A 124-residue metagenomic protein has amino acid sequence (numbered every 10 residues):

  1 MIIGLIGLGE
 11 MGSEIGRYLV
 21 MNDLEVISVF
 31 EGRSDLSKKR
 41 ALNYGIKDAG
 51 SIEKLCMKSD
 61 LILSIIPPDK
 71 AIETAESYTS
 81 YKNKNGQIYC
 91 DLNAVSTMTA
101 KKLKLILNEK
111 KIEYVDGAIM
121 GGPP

Functional and structural regions predicted by a protein language model:
M1-M57, G86, P123: NAD(P)+-binding Rossmann beta1-loop-alpha1 motif at the extreme N-terminus of oxidoreductases
L8-M11, T74-E76, D116-G117: Short hydrophobic/aromatic-rich motifs at helix boundaries and adjacent loops
G12, D69-K70, S96, G121: Glycine-rich nucleotide phosphate-binding loop and flanking beta-alpha elements of Rossmann-like dinucleotide-binding
S13-E14, T74, T97-A100: Short glycine/serine/threonine-rich phosphate/pyrophosphate-binding segments that cradle anionic phosphate groups
S28, G50, D91, V115-D116: Hydrophobic residues in well-ordered beta-strands that form the structural core
I46-V95: Rossmann-like NAD(P)-binding element
V95-S96, K101-P124: Rossmann-fold dinucleotide-binding core
